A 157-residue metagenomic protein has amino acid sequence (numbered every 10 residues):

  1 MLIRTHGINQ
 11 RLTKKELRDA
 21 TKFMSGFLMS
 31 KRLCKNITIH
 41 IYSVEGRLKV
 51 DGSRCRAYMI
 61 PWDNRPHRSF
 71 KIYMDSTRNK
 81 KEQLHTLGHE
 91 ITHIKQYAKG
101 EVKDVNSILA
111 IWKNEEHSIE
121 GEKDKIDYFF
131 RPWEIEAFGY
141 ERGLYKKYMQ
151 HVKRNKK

Functional and structural regions predicted by a protein language model:
M1-T13, I39-D51: Hydrophobic or amphipathic, alpha-helical segments that drive membrane association/targeting
L2, N36-I41, R56-Y58, S69-K71: Ser/Thr- (and often Asn-) enriched beta-sheet segments in non-cytosolic proteins
R11-K15, K81-E82, T86, R131: Soluble non-cytosolic domains of exported or imported proteins
T13-N36: Zn2+-dependent metallopeptidase catalytic core
F23-M24, K95, Y140, L144: Short alpha-helical scaffold segments that flank and stabilize functional sites
L48-K81, I94-Y97: Active-site scaffold of zinc-dependent metalloenzymes
K81, E101-K157: Metalloprotease/metallohydrolase-associated module, dominated by Zn2+-dependent proteases
H85-A98, A137: Active-site recognition of the HExxH zinc-binding catalytic motif
